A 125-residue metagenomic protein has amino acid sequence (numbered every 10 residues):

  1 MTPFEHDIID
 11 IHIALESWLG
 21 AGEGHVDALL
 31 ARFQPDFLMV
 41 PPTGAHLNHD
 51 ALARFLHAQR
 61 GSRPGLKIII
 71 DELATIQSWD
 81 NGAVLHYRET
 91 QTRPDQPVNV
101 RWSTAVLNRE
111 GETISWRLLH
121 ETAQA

Functional and structural regions predicted by a protein language model:
T2-A28, L38-A125: A beta-strand edge to alpha-helix "cap/lid" segment located at domain peripheries
